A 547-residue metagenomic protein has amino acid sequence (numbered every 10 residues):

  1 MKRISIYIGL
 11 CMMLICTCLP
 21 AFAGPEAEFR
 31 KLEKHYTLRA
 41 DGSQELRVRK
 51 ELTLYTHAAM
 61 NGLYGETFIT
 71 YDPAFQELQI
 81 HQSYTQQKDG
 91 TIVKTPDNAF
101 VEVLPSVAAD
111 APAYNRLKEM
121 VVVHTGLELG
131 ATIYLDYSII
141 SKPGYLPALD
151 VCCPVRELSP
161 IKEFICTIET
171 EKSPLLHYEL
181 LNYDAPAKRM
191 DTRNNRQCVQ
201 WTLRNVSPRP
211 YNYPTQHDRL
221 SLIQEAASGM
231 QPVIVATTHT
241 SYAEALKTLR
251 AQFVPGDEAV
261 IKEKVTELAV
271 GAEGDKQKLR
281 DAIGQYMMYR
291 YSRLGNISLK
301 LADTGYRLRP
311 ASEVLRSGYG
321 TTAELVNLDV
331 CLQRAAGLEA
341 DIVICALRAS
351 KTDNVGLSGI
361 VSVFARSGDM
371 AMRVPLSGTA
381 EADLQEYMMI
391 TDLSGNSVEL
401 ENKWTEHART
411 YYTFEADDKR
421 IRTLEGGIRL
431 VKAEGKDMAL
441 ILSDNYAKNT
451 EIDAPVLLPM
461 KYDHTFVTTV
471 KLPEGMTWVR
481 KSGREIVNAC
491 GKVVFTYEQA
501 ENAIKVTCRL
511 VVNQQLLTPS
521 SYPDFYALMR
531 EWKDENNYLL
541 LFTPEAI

Functional and structural regions predicted by a protein language model:
M1-I4: Positively charged n-region of N-terminal signal peptides that target proteins for export
G9-C18: Bacterial N-terminal signal peptides
A23-I547: A sensor for short, sequence-defined functional sites
